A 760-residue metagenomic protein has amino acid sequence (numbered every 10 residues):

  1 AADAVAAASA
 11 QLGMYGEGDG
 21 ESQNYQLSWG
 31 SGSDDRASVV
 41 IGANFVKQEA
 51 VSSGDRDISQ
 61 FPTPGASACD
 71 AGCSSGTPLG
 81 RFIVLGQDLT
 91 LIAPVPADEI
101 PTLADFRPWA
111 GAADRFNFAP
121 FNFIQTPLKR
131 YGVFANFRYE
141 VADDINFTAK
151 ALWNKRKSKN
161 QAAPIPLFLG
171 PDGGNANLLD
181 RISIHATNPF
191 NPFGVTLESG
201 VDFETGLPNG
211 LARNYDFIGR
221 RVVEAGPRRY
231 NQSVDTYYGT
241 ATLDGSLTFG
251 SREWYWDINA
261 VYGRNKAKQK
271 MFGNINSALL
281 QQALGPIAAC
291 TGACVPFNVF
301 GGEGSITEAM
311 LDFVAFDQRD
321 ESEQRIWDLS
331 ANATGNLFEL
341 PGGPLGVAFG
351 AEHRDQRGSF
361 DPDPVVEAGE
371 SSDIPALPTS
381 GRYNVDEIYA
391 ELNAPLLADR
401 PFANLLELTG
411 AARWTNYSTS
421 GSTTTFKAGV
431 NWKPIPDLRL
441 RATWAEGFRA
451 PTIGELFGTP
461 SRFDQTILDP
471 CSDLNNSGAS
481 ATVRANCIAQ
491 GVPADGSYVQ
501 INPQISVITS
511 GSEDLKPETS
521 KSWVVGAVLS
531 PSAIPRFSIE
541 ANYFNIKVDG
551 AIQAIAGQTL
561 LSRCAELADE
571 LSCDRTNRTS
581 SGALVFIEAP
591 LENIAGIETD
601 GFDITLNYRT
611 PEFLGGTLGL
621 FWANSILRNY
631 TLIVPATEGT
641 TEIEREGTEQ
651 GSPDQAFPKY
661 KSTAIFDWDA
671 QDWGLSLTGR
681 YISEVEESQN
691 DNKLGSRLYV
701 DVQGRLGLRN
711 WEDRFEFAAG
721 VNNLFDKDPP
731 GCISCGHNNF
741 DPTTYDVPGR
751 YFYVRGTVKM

Functional and structural regions predicted by a protein language model:
A1-S59, P127-V133, D144-I145, F360 (+1 more regions): Outer-membrane beta-barrel translocator/receptor signature
A2-V5, D34-R36, A142-I145, S246-W256 (+9 more regions): Short loop/turn motifs that connect adjacent beta-strands in outer-membrane beta-barrel proteins
A6-A8, V39-I41, F147-A149, W254-I258 (+14 more regions): Transmembrane beta-strands of outer-membrane beta-barrel proteins
L12-G16, F45-E49, W153-K157, L247 (+16 more regions): Transmembrane beta-strands of outer-membrane beta-barrel pores
G13, D19-Q23, P127-Y131, S233-G239 (+9 more regions): Residues that define the transmembrane beta-barrel architecture of outer-membrane proteins
D55-P64, T90-L128, D144-D386, A445 (+4 more regions): Surface-exposed, low-complexity loop segments enriched in small/polar and acidic residues
F463, G616-R709, F725-D726, S734: C-terminal beta-barrel architecture of Gram-negative outer-membrane proteins
D549, R628-N629, G679-E686, L706-M760: C-terminal beta-signal and adjacent terminal beta-strands/loops of Gram-negative outer-membrane beta-barrel proteins
